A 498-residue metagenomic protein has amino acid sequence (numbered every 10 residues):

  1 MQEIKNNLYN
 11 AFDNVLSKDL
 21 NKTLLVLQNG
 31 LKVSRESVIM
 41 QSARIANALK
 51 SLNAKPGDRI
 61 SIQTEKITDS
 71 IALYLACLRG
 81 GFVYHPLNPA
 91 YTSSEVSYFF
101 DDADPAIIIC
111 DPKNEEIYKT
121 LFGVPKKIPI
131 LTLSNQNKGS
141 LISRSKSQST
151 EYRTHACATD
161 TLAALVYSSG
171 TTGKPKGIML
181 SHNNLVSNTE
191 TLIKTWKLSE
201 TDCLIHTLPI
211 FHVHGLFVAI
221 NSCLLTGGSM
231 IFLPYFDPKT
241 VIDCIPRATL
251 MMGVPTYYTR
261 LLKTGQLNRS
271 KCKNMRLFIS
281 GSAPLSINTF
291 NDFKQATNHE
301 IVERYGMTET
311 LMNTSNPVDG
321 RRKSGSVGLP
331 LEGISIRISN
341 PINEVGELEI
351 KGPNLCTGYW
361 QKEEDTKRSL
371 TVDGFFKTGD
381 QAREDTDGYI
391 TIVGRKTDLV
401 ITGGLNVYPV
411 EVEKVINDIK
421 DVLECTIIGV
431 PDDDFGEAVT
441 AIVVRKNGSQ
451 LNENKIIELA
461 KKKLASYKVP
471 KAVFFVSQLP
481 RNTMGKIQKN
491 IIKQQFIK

Functional and structural regions predicted by a protein language model:
L20-N21, Q148-Y167, K174, K197-C203: Conserved pre-ATP/AMP-binding loop-to-beta segment of ANL
L31, N47-Y91, N406: Conserved AMP-binding/adenylate-forming
S34-E36, A163-S187: Conserved AMP-binding A3 loop
I108, D243, G352, T357-G358 (+4 more regions): AMP-binding/adenylate-forming catalytic core of the ANL superfamily
K113-T159, K174: ANL superfamily adenylate-forming
V186-C203, F211-L250, T264-Q266: Conserved AMP-binding/adenylation subdomain of ANL enzymes
A248-G253, L262-R322, S335: Gly/Ser/Thr-rich phosphate-binding loop
L329-G333, N340-S369, L405-V407: Conserved ATP/PPi-binding loop(s) of AMP-dependent carboxylate-activating enzymes
